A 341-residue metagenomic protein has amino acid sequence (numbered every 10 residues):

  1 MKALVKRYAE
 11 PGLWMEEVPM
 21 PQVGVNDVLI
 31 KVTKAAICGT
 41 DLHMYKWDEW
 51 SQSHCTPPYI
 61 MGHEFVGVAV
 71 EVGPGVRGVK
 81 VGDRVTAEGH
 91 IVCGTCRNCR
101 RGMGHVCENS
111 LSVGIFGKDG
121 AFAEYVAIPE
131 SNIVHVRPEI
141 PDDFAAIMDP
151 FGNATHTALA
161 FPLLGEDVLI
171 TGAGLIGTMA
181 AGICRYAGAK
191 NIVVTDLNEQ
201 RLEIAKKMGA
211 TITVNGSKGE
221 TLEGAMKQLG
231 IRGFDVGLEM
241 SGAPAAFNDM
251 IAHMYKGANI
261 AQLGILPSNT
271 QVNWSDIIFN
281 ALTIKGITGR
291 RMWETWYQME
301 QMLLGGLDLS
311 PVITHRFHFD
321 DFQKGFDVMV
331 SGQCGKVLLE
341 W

Functional and structural regions predicted by a protein language model:
P19-M20, T56-H63, V113-K118, E124 (+1 more regions): Short Gly/Pro-enriched turn/cap motifs at secondary-structure boundaries
P21-A35, W50-R97, R137-E139: Glycine-rich beta-strand-centered segment in the early N-terminal region that forms part of a ligand/cofactor-binding
C93-T171: NAD(P)H dinucleotide-binding glycine-rich loop of Rossmann-like/cofactor-binding domains, especially the beta1-alpha1
Y125, A146, A173, V194-T195 (+5 more regions): Glycine- and other small-residue-rich loops at beta-strand/loop junctions that grip anionic moieties
P138-K218: Mid-domain Rossmann-like dinucleotide-binding core that forms the NAD(H)/NADP(H) cofactor-binding site
F161-L164, E203-T283: Glycine-rich cofactor phosphate-binding loops and adjacent beta1-alpha1 units of small-molecule cofactor enzyme domains
E223, K227, I231, P267-H315 (+2 more regions): C-terminal substrate-binding/catalytic core of Rossmann-like NAD(P)-dependent dehydrogenases/reductases
